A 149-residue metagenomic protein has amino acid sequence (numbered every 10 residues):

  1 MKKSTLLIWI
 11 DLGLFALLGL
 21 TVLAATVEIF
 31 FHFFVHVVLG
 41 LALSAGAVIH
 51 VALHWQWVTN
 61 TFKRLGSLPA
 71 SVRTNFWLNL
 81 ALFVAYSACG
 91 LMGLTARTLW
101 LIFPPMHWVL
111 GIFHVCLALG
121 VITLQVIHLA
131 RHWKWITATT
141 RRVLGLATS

Functional and structural regions predicted by a protein language model:
M1-S149: Membrane-embedded alpha-helical bundles that constitute the cytochrome b-like, heme-associated redox core of multi-pass
